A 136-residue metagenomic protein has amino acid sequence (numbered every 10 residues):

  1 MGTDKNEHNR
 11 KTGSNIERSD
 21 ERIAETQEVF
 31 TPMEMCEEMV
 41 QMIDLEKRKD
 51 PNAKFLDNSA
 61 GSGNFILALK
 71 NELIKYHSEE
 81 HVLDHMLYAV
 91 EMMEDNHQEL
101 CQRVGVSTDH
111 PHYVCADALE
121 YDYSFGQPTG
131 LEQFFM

Functional and structural regions predicted by a protein language model:
M1-M136: SAM-dependent methyltransferase catalytic region
